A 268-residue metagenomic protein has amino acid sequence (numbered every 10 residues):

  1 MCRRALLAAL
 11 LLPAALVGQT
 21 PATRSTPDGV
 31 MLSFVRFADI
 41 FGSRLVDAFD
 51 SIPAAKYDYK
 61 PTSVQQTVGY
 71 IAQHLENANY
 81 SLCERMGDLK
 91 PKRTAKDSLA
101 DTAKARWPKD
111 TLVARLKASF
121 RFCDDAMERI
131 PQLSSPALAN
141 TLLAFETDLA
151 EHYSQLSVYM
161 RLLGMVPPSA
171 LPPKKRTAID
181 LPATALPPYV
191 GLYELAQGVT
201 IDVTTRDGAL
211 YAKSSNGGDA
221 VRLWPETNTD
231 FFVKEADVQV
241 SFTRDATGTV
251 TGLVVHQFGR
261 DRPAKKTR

Functional and structural regions predicted by a protein language model:
M1-L7: Bacterial N-terminal signal peptides that target proteins for export
L10-G18: Hydrophobic h-region of N-terminal signal peptides that target proteins for export in Gram-negative bacteria
T20-F41: Short N-terminal segments immediately surrounding and downstream of signal-peptide cleavage
V35-D39, S43-V46, D58-S98, L133-K175: Short, contiguous alpha-helical
A48-D50: A short alpha-helix/helix-coil micro-patch that ends at or immediately precedes a cysteine
P53-Y57, G87, E128-Q132, G191: Short, flexible helix-adjacent loops and helix caps
D101-H152: Acidic/histidine-rich alpha-helical segments that form the ligand environment of transition-metal centers
K175-R268: Peripheral terminal and inter-domain segments
